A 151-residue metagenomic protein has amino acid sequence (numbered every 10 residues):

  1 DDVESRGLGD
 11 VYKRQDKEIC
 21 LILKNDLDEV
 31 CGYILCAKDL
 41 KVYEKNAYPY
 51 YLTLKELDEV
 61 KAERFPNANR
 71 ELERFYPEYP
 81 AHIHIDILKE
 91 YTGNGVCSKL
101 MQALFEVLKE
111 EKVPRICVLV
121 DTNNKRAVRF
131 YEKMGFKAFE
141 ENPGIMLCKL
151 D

Functional and structural regions predicted by a protein language model:
D1-Y12, I22: Single conserved hydrophobic/aromatic residue that forms the stacking wall/gate of nucleotide- or nucleobase-binding
K13-I22, L40-E44: A short helix-loop-beta-strand connector motif used in the catalytic cores of GNAT acetyltransferases and, in some
I22, E29-K38: Conserved beta-strand in the GNAT
I22, H82-D86, L119: Conserved beta-strand segments that form the floor/walls of ligand-binding pockets within enzyme and binding domains
L40-H84: Conserved acyl-donor/pantetheine-binding loop and adjacent beta-alpha core of acyl/acetyltransferases and related
Y79-A81, L108-D121: Conserved GNAT acetyl-CoA-binding A-motif
H84, G93-V107, R129-K133: Conserved acetyl-CoA-binding loop-helix of GNAT-fold acetyltransferases
P114-V128, E132-D151: C-terminal "cap" of GNAT-fold acetyltransferases
